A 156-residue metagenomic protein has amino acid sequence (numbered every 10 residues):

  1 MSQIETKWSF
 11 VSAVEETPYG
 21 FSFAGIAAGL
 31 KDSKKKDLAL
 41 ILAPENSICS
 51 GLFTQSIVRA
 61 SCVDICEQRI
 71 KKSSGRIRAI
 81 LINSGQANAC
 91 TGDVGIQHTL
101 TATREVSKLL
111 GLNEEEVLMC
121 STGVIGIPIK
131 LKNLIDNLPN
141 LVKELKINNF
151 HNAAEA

Functional and structural regions predicted by a protein language model:
M1-T54, V58: N-terminal amphipathic/basic leader segments beginning at the initiator methionine
K34-D37, R59-A60, S74-A79, L112-E116 (+1 more regions): Short coil/turn connectors at secondary-structure junctions
I41-L42, L81-N83, M119-S121: Short beta-strand segments
E45, Q68, G85-A87, T122-V124: Short, ordered loop/turn segments at secondary-structure junctions
F53, G92-G95, P128-N133: Short acidic, glycine/serine/threonine-rich loops at helix termini
F53-S74: Glycine-rich oxoanion-binding loops at beta->alpha junctions
L81-L110: Alpha-helical support elements that line or immediately flank enzyme active sites and cofactor-binding pockets
L100, E105-A156: Glycine-rich, mobile lid/loop segments that gate access to catalytic sites or pores
